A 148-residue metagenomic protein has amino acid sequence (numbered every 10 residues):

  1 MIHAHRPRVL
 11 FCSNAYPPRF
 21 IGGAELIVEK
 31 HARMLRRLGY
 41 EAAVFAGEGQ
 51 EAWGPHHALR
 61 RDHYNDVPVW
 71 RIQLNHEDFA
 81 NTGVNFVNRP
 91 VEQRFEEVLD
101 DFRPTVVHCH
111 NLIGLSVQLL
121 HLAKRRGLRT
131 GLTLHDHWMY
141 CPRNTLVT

Functional and structural regions predicted by a protein language model:
M1-P68, R126-R129: N-terminal subdomain of nucleotide-sugar transferases
P18, A52-W53, L115-Q118, W138-R143: Short catalytic/ligand-binding loop motif for oxyanion handling, primarily in non-cytosolic enzymes, centered on
A24-E25, V87-E92, L112: A conditional alpha-helix N-cap/helix-loop micro-motif detector
M34, V98-D101, L122: Alpha-helical scaffold elements within enzyme catalytic domains, especially in hydrolases
V44-F102, V106, L146: A conserved catalytic-core segment of Leloir-type glycosyltransferases
H76-F79, L132-T148: Acceptor-binding helix/loop patch of EC 2.4 sugar-transfer enzymes, predominantly nucleotide-sugar-dependent
E97-L115, R129-T133: Short N-terminal targeting/anchoring amphipathic segment
Q118-R126: Catalytic-core regions built around general acid/base machinery
